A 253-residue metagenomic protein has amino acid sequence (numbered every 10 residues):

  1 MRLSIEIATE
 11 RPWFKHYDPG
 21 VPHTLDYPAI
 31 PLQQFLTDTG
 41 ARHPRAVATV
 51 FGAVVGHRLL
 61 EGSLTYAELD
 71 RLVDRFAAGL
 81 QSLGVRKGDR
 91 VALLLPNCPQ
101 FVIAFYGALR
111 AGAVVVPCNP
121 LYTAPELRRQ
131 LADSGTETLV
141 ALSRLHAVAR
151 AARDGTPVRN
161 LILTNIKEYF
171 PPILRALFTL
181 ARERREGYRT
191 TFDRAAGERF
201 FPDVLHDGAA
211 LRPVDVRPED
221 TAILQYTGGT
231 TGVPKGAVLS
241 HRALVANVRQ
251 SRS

Functional and structural regions predicted by a protein language model:
M1-I30: Flexible, non-catalytic linker and terminal segments flanking ANL/adenylate-forming cores
I7-A8, D38-R45: Flexible acidic/glycine-rich loop/turn elements at helix↔coil and beta-strand↔loop transitions within catalytic cores
D26-P28, T37, A48-C98, V102-Y106 (+1 more regions): Conserved AMP-binding/adenylate-forming core of the ANL superfamily
R45-V47, R189-Y226, V233: Conserved pre-ATP/AMP-binding loop-to-beta segment of ANL
S63-A67, A222-R249: Conserved AMP-binding A3 loop
S82-L83, R110-D203: Structural core segment of the AMP-binding/adenylate-forming
V91, A108, L139, T221 (+1 more regions): Conserved S/T- and glycine-rich ATP-binding loop of Class I adenylate-forming
F101-L109, V115, L244, S251: Short hydrophobic alpha-helical segments of the AMP-binding
